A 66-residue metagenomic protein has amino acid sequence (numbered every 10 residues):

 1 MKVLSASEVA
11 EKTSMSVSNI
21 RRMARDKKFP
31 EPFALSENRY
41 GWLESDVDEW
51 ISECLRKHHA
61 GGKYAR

Functional and structural regions predicted by a protein language model:
M1-M23, E53: Polyanion-binding surface elements
N19, P32-F33: A generic structural-conservation signal
R22-M23, Y40, K57-A60: Positively charged, low-complexity intrinsically disordered regions
F33-Y40: Short Lys/Arg-enriched helix C-cap and helix-to-coil transition segments that create basic nucleic-acid-contact patches
D46-R66: A short, Lys/Arg-enriched interface patch at domain edges and termini
